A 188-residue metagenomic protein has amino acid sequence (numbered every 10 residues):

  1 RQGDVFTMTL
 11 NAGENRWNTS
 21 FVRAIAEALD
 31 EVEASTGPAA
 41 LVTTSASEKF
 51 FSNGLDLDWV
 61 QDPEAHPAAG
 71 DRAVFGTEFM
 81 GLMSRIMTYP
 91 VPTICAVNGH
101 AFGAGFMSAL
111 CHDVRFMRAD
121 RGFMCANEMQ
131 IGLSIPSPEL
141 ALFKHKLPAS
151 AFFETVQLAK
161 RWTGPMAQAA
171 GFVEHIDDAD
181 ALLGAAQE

Functional and structural regions predicted by a protein language model:
R1-T44, S84: Conserved CoA-thioester-binding segment of acyl-CoA-metabolizing enzymes
M8, A24-I25, T43, D56 (+3 more regions): Terminal peptide-recognition signature
G13-E14, S47-K49, G99-H100: Short glycine-rich anion-binding loops that position phosphate/pyrophosphate groups of nucleotides and phosphorylated
S20-F21, N53-D56, S108, E139: Residues at alpha-helix caps and immediate loop-helix transition turns in enzyme cores, especially N- and C-cap
F21-I25, F75-E78, S108: Hydrophobic alpha-helical membrane-association signature
S45-G81: Glycine- (often His-adjacent) and acidic-residue-rich active-site loop that binds/positions the CoA thioester
S84-E188: Crotonase-fold acyl-CoA enzyme core
